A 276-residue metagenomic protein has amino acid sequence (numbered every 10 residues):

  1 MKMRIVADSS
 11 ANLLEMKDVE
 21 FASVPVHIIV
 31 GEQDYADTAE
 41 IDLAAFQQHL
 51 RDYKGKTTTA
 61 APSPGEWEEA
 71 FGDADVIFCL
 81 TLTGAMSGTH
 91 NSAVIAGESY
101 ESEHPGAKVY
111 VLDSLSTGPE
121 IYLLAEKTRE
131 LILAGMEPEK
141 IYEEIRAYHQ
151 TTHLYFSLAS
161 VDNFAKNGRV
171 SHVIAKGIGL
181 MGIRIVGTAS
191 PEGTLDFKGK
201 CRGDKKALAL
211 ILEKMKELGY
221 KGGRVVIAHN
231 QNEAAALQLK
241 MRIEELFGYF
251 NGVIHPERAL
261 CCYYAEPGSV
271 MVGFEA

Functional and structural regions predicted by a protein language model:
M1, F71-A74, L218-K221: Flexible, charged surface loops at secondary-structure boundaries
K2-A61: N-terminal glycine-rich anion-binding loop in soluble enzyme alpha/beta folds
R4, V76-F78, R224: Structural motif
A7, T81, H229: Short beta-strand/turn micro-motifs composed of small residues that flank or help shape donor/cofactor-binding pockets
S10-A22, V26-H27, E32, M86-T89 (+4 more regions): Mixed-charge interfacial surface used for oligomerization/domain docking and macromolecular partner engagement
T57-G65, R202-K206: Conserved phosphate-coordination/catalytic loops
P62-G97, E101-S102: Active-site cofactor/cluster-binding pocket
I77, A107-D113: Hydrophobic/aromatic-rich structural module bridging two neighboring secondary-structure elements via a short loop
